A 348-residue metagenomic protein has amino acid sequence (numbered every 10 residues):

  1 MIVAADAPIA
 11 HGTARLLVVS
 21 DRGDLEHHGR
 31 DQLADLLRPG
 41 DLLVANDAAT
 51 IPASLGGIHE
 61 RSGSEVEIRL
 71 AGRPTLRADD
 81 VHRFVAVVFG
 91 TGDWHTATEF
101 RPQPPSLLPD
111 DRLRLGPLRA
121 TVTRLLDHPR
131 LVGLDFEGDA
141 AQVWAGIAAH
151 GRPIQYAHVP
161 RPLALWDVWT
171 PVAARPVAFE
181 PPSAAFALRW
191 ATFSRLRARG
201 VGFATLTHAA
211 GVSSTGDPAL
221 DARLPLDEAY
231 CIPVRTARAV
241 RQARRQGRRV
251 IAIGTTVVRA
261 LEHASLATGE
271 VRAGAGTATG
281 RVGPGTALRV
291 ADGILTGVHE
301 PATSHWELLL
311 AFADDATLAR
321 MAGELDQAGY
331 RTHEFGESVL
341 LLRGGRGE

Functional and structural regions predicted by a protein language model:
M1-E348: A cross-family signal for N-terminal binding/gating loops and helix N-caps that shape access to the active site
